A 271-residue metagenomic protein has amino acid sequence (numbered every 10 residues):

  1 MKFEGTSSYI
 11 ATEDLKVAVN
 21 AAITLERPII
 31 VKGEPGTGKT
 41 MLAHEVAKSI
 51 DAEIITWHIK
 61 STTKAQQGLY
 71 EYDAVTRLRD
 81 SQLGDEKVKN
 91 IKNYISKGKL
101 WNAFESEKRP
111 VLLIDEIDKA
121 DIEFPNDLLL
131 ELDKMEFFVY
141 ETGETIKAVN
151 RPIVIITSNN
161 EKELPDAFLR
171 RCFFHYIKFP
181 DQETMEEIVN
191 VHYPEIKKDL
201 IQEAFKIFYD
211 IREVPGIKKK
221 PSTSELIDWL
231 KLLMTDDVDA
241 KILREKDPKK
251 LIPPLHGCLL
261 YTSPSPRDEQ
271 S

Functional and structural regions predicted by a protein language model:
M1-D199: AAA+ P-loop NTPase catalytic core and its hallmark functional loops
V17, D127, E203-K206, S224-D228 (+1 more regions): Amphipathic alpha-helical interaction segments
N20-L25, D228-L232, G257: Short, hydrophobic/amphipathic alpha-helical patches that form generic packing surfaces within helical domains
E71, A103, I188, E203 (+3 more regions): Residues that form generic nucleotide/phosphate-binding pockets
I196-K241: Conserved AAA+ ATPase small/helical "lid" subdomain
A240-G257: Conserved C-terminal helix/linker of AAA+ ATPases
Y261-P266: Conserved small/polar residues in nucleotide/adenosyl-binding loops
